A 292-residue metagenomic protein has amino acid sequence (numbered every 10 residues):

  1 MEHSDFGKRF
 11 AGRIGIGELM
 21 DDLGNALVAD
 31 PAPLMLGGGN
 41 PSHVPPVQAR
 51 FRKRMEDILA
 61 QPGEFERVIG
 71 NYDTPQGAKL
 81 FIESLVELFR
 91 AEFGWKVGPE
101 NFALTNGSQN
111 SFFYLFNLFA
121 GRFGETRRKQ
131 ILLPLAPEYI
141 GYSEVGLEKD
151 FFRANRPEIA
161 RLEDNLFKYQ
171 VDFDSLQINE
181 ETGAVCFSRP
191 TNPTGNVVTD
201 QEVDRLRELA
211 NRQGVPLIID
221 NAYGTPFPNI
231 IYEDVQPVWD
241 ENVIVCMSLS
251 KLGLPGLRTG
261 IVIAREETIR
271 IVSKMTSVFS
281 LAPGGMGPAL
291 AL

Functional and structural regions predicted by a protein language model:
M1-G77, A91, V171, V215: N-terminal "arm"/small-domain region of PLP-dependent enzymes with the aminotransferase-like
M20-L23, L176-Q177, G285-L292: Short, intrinsically disordered, charge-balanced linker/junction segments flanking boundaries in proteins
G38, P137, S248: Active-site donor-binding loop signature of nucleotide-sugar glycosyltransferases
N40, S188-T191, S250, T276: Short, histidine-centered active-site or binding-site loop motifs used for metal coordination, general acid-base
P41-P45, N192-T194, G253: Short acidic, S/G/P-rich loop/turn micro-motifs used as interaction or catalytic elements
V47-F51, V198-E202, P228-I231, G256 (+1 more regions): Residues at alpha-helix caps and immediate loop-helix transition turns in enzyme cores, especially N- and C-cap
R67-Q213, I218-D240, I244: Conserved core of the PLP fold type I
L147, W239-E241, V245-L292: Conserved core segment of the aminotransferase class I/II
